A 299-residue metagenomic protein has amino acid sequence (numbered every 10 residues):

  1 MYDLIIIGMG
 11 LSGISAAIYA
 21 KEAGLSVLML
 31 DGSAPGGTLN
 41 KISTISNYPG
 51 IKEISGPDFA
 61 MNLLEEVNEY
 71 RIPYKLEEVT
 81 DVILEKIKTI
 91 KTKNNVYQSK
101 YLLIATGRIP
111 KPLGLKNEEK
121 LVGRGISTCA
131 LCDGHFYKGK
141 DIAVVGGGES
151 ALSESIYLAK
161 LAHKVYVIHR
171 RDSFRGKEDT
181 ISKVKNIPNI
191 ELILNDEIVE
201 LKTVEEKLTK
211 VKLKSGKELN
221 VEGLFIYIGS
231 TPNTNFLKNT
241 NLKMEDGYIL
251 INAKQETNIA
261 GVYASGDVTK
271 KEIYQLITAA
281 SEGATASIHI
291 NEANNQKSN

Functional and structural regions predicted by a protein language model:
M1-D3, L76-E77, K138-K140, N195 (+1 more regions): Phosphate-coordination loops involved in phosphoryl transfer and adenosine-cofactor binding
Y2-Y70, G146, S150-K177, H289: Beta1-alpha1 glycine-rich phosphate/pyrophosphate-binding loop at the start of Rossmann-like nucleotide-binding domains
M9, T106-G107, I228-G229: Glycine-rich, N-terminal phosphate-binding loop of Rossmann-like dinucleotide-binding domains
V67-K91, V96-S99, K160-A253, N294-N299: A Rossmann-like FAD-binding core segment of flavoenzymes
Y74-K138, G147: Glycine/small-residue-rich loop that forms an oxyanion/phosphate-binding "nest" at active or ligand-binding sites
G114, K120-F136, I228-T278, E282-T285 (+1 more regions): FAD-site-proximal beta/loop scaffold in flavoenzymes
